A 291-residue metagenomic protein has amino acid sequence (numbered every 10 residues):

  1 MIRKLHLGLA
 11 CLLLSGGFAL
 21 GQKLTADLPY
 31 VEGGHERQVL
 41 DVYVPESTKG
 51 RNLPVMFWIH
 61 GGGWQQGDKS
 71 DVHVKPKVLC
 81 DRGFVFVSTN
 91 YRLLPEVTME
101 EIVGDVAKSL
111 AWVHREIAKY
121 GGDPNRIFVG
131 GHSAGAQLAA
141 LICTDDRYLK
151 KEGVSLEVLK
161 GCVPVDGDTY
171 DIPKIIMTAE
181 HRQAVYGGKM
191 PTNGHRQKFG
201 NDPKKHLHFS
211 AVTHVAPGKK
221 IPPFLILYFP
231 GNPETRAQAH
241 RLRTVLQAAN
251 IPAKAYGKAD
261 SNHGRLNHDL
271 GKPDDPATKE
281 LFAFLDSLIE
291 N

Functional and structural regions predicted by a protein language model:
M1-L5: Positively charged n-region of N-terminal signal peptides that target proteins for export
H6-G17: Bacterial N-terminal signal peptides
L20-N291: Alpha/beta-hydrolase superfamily serine-hydrolase fold, recognizing
